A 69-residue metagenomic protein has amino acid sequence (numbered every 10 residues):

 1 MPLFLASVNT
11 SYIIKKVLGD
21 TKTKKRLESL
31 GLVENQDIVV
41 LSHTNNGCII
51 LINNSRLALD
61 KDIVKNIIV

Functional and structural regions predicted by a protein language model:
M1-V69: Compact, glycine-rich, soluble single-domain proteins
